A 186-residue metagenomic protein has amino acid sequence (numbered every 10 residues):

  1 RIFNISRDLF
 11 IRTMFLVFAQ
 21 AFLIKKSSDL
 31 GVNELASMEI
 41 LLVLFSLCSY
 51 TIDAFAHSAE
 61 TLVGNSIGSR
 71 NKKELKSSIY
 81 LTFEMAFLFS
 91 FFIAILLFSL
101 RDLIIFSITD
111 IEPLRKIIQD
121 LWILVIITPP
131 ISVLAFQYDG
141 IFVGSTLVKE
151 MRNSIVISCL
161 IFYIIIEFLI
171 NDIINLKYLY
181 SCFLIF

Functional and structural regions predicted by a protein language model:
R1-F22, L47-T51, F55, W122 (+2 more regions): Hydrophobic faces of transmembrane alpha-helices in multi-pass small-molecule transporters and flippases across diverse
R1-R7, V63-T128, F168-F186: Short alpha-helical transmembrane segments in multi-pass integral membrane proteins
M14-L47, N65-S66, L103-E112: Helix-terminus/linker motif at the lipid-water interface of multi-pass membrane proteins
D29-V32, S69, G144-S145, I173: Helix-loop interface residues and adjacent transmembrane-helix termini in multi-pass membrane transporters, primarily
S37-S99, V133-T146, E150: Small-residue-rich hydrophobic transmembrane alpha-helices
L44-C48, E112-Y138, I164: Alpha-helical transmembrane segments of multi-pass membrane proteins
I52-A56, V125-G144, E150-F162, Y178-F186: Short runs within selected transmembrane alpha-helices of multi-pass transporters and secretion channels
